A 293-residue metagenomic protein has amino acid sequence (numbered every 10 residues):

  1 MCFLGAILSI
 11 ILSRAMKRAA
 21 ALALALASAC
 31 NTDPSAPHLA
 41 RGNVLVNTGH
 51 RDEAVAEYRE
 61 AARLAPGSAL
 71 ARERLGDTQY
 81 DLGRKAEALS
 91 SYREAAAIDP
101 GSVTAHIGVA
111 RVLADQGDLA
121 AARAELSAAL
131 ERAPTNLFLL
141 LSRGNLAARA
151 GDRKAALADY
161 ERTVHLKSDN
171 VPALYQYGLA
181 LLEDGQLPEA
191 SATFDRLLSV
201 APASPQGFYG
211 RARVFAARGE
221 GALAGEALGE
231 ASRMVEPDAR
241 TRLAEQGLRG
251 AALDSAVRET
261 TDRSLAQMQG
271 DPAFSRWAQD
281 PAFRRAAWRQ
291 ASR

Functional and structural regions predicted by a protein language model:
P34-A36, A69-L70, V103-T104, L137-F138 (+3 more regions): Helix-start (N-cap) detector for alpha-helical repeat units in TPR-like alpha-solenoids, especially tetratricopeptide
N47-T48, D81-L82, D115-Q116, R149-A150 (+2 more regions): Register position in tetratricopeptide repeats
R242-R293: Terminal, low-structured helical/coil segments at or just beyond the last alpha-helical repeat
